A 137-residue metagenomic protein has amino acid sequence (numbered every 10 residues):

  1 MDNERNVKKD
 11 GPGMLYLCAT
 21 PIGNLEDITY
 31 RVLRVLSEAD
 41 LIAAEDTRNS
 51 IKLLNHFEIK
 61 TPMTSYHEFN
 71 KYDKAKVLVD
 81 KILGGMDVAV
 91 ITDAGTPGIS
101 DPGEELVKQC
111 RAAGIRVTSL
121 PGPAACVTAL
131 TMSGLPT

Functional and structural regions predicted by a protein language model:
D2-F69: Glycine-rich, flexible N-terminal cofactor/catalytic loop recognition
G13-L15, G84-A89: Loop/turn-to-beta-strand initiation segments
I22-L25, D93-P97: Short glycine-rich anion-binding loops that position phosphate/pyrophosphate groups of nucleotides and phosphorylated
E45, Y66, I91-D93, T118-L120: Structural motif
R48-S50, G95-T96, A125: Alpha-helix capping/helix-boundary segments
N70, A94-P102: Acidic, metal-coordinating catalytic cores used for nucleic-acid/nucleotide bond scission and strand-transfer chemistry
N70-L78: Glycine-rich, highly charged phosphate/nucleotide-binding loops
E105-T137: Class I SAM-dependent methyltransferase SAM-binding "motif I" and its flanking Rossmann-like core
